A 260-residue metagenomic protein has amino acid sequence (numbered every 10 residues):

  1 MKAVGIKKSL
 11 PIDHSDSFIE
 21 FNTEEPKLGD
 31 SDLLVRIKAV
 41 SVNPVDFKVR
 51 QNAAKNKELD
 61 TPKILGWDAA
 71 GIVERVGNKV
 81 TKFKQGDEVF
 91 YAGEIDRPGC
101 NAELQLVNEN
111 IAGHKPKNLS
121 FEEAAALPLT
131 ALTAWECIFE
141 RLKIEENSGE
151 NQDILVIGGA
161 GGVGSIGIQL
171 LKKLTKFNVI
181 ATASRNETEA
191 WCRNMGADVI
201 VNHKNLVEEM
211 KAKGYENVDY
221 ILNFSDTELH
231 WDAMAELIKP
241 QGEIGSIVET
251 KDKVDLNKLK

Functional and structural regions predicted by a protein language model:
H14, F21-A70: N-terminal glycine-rich beta->alpha transition that marks the start or flank of a dinucleotide-binding site
R50, A54, A70-E94: A glycine-/small-residue-rich N-terminal strand-loop-strand element that serves as the cofactor-binding glycine loop
D87-E88, L104, D153, E243: Residue-level marker of beta-strand positions
F90, D219-L222, G245: N-terminal Rossmann-like NAD(P) cofactor-binding module of classical short-chain dehydrogenase/reductase
D96-E109: A structural motif shared across PLP-dependent enzymes of the aminotransferase-like
A125-N205: Mid-domain Rossmann-like dinucleotide-binding core that forms the NAD(H)/NADP(H) cofactor-binding site
L206-E216: Short amphipathic alpha-helix with an adjacent loop that forms part of the alpha/beta core around
E228-K260: Glycine-rich phosphate-binding loop and adjacent beta-alpha segment of Rossmann(oid) nucleotide-cofactor-binding
